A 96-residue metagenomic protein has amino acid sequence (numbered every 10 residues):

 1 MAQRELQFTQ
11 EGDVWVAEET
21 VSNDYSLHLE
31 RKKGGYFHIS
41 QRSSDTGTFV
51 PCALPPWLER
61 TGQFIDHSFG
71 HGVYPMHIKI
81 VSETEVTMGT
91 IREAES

Functional and structural regions predicted by a protein language model:
M1-A2, T84: Intrinsic low-complexity, intrinsically disordered segments enriched in polar/basic residues
A2-F8, C52-L54: Short, surface-exposed loop motifs enriched in S/T, G, D/E and P with embedded aromatic residues
L6-F8, G35, V86: Short glycine-aromatic motifs
E11-S22, A53-E85, R92-S96: Beta-sandwich interaction modules
E18-H38: Beta-rich globular "head" domains
L27, Q41-D45, S68-F69, E83: Compositionally biased regions
G34-C52, P75-K79: Short beta-strand segments and strand-loop junctions that repeat across beta-rich extracellular domains
H38-Q41, T87-E93: Short, well-ordered strand-loop elements centered on a beta-strand within folded domains, enriched for acidic residues
